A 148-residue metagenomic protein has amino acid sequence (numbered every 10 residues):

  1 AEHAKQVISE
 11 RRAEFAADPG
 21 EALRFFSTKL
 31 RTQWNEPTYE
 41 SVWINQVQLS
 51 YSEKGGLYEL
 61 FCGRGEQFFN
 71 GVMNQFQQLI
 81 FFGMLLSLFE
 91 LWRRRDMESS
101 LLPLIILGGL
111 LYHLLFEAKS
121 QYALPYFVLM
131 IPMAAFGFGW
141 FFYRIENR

Functional and structural regions predicted by a protein language model:
A1-G83, L88: Lumenal/periplasmic acceptor-binding loop at the mouth of the active site in multi-pass, GT-C-fold membrane enzymes
G20, R24, M97-L104, A123 (+1 more regions): Alpha-helical transmembrane segments of integral membrane proteins
G71-F82, E98-L101, V128, F141: Alpha-helical transmembrane segments
Q75-Q78, K119-G139: Hydrophobic/aromatic-rich transmembrane helices and adjacent perimembrane loops
L85-P103: Membrane-interface helix-loop-helix junctions at transmembrane boundaries of multi-pass membrane enzymes, predominantly
L88, L111, P125: Hydrophobic, well-ordered secondary-structure elements that form the walls of internal hydrophobic environments
R94-D96, M133-R148: A juxtamembrane structural motif centered on a specific transmembrane helix
I106-L114: Aromatic-anchored segments of alpha-helical transmembrane domains
